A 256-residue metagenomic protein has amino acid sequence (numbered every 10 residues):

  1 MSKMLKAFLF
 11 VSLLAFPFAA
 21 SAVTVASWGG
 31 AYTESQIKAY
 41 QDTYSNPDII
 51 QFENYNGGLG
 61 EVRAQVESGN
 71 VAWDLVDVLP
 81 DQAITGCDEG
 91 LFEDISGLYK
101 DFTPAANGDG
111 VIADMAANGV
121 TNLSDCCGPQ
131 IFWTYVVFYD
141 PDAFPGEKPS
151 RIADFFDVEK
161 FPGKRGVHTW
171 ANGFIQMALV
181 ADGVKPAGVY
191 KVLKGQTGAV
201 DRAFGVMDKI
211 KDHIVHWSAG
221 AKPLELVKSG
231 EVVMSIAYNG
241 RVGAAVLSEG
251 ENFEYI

Functional and structural regions predicted by a protein language model:
S2-F10: Sec-dependent signal peptide recognition, specifically the positively charged N-region followed immediately by
P17-A20: N-terminal signal peptide c-region/cleavage motif recognized by signal peptidases
A22-T85: Early extracytoplasmic/lumenal segment of secretory-pathway proteins
T33-E34, L79, A83, C87-K222: Extracytoplasmic ligand-binding site segments that recognize negatively charged/polar headgroups
I49-N56, D77, G195, H213-A219 (+1 more regions): Short beta-strand-to-loop elements that line the ligand-binding cleft of bilobed periplasmic-binding protein-like
V62, G86, L226-G230: Hydrophobic residues within well-ordered alpha-helices
V66-V76, L91-F92, K160-K164, S229-M234 (+1 more regions): Alpha-to-beta junction loops
V215-I256: Extracytoplasmic/periplasmic substrate-binding proteins
